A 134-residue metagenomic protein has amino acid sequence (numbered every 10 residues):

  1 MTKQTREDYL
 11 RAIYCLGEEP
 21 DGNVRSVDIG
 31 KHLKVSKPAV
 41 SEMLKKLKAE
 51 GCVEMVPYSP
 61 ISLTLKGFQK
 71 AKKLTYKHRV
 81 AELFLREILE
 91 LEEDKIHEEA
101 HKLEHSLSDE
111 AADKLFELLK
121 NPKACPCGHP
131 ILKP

Functional and structural regions predicted by a protein language model:
T2-V35: N-terminal helix-turn-helix DNA-binding core of bacterial DNA-binding proteins
K31, K48-A49, E87: Alpha-helical residues within the helix-turn-helix
P38, D94: Key DNA-contact positions within bacterial/archaeal DNA-binding proteins
K48-P57: A short, conserved structural fragment
S59-H78: Basic, amphipathic "hinge/linker" alpha-helix immediately C-terminal to the N-terminal HTH DNA-binding motif
H101-P134: C-terminal regulatory/oligomerization modules of transcriptional regulators
